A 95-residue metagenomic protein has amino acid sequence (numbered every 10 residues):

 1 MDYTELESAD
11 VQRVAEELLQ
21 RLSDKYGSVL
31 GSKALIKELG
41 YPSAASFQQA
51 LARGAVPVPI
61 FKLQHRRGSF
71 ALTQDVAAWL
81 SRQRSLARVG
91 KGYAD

Functional and structural regions predicted by a protein language model:
M1-D2, V89-D95: Short intrinsically disordered terminal tails
M1-L19: Short, low-complexity, charged amphipathic interaction modules
S8-V11, Y26, R53-A55, T73: Low-complexity, intrinsically disordered short peptide segments enriched in small/polar/basic residues
A15-A50, R82: Polyanion-binding surface elements
Y26, L30, R67, V89-K91: Feature targets compositionally biased, intrinsically disordered low-complexity regions with long contiguous runs
A34, D75-V76: Short, well-ordered alpha-helical scaffold segment located in the soluble/lumenal catalytic or ligand-binding core
E38-F70, Q74, Q83-L86, A94-D95: Major-groove DNA-recognition helix of helix-turn-helix-type DNA-binding domains
